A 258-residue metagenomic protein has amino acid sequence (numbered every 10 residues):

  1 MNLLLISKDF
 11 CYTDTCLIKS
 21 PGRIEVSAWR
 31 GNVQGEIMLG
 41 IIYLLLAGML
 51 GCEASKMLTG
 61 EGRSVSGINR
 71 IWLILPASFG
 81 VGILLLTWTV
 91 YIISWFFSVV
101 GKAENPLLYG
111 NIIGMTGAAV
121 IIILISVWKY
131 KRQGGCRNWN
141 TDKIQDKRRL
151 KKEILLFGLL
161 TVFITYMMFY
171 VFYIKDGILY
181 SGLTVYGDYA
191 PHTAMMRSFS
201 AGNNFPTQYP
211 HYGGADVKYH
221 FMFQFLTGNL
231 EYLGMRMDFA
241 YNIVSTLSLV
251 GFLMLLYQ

Functional and structural regions predicted by a protein language model:
N2-L4, K8-C16, G22-K147: Membrane-embedded, hydrophobic transmembrane alpha-helices
I41, G67, L155-L156, M168 (+1 more regions): Short secondary-structure boundary micro-motifs
S64-G67, F157, D238-F239: Alpha-helical transmembrane segments of multi-pass membrane proteins
I74, R149-G158: Alpha-helical transmembrane segments and their helix-start/interface "positive-inside/aromatic belt" motifs in integral
V120, L159-L160: Alpha-helical membrane-embedded segments
L160-Q258: Active-site lumenal/periplasmic loops and adjacent helix-entry segments of GT-C-fold, multi-pass membrane
